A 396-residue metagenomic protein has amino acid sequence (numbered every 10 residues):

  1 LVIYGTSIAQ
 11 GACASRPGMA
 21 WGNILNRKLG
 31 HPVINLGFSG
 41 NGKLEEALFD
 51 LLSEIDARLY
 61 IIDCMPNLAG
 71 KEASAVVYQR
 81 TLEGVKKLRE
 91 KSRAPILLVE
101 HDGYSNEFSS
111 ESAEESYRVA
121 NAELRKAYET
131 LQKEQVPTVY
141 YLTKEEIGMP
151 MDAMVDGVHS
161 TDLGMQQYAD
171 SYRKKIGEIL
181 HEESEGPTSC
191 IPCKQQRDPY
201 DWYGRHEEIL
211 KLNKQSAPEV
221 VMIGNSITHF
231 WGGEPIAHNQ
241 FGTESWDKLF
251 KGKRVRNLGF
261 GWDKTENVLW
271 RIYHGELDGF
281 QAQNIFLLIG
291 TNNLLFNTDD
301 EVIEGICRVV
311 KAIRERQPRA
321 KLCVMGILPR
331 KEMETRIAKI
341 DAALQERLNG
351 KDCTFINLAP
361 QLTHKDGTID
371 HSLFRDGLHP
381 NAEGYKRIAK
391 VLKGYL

Functional and structural regions predicted by a protein language model:
L1-P32: An acidic-aromatic substrate-binding cleft motif
L1-V2, A169-I223, I227-K248, R254 (+2 more regions): N-terminal secretory targeting modules
V2-I3, V33-L36, L59-D63, P95-L98 (+7 more regions): Structural recognition of the beta-strand scaffold that forms the well-ordered cores of secreted hydrolase catalytic
G5-Q10, T161, S226, K264 (+1 more regions): Ser/Thr-glycine-rich phosphate-binding loops at phosphate-binding pockets of nucleotides, nucleotide cofactors
P17, L25, G42-E90, H101-N106 (+3 more regions): Oxyanion-hole/transition-state-stabilizing segment in secreted/luminal serine hydrolases and related acyltransferases
A20, I24, A47, V76 (+13 more regions): Extracytoplasmic/secreted proteins, especially bacterial periplasmic and envelope-associated proteins
D102-G186, K331-L396: Catalytic His-Asp segment of secreted/periplasmic serine-dependent ester chemistry enzymes
K251-K253, G279, L295-F296, D300-R316 (+5 more regions): Preference for well-ordered, secondary-structure-rich cores of eukaryotic proteins
